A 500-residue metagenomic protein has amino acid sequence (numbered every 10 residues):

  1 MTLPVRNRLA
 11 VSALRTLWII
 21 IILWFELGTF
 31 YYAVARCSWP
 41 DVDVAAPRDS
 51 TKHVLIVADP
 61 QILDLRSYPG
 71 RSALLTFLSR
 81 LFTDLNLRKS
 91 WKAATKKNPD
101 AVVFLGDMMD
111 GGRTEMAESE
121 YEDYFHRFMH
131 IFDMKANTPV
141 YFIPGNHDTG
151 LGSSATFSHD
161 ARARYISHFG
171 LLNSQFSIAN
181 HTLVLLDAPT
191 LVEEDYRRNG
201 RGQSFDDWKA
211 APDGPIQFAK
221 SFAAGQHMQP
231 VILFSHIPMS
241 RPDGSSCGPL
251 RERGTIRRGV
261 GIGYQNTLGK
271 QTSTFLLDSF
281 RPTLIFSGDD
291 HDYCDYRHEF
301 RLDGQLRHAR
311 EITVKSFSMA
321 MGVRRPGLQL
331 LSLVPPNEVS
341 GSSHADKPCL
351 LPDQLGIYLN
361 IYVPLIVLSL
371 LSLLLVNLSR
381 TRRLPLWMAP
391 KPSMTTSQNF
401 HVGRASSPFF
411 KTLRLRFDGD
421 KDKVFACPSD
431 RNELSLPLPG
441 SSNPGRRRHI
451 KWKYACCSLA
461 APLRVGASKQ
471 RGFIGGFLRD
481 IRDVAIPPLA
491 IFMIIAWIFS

Functional and structural regions predicted by a protein language model:
M1-S119, G476, A485-I491: N-terminal active-site segment of His-dependent metallophosphoesterases
M1-W39, D346-S500: Non-catalytic terminal accessory segments
W24-V34, L172, F176, R258-Y264 (+5 more regions): Binuclear metal-dependent phosphoesterase catalytic core
S38-A45, R113-Q226, R258-V260, F300-S316 (+2 more regions): Extended active-site neighborhood of metal-dependent phosphoesterases/phosphodiesterases
S50-K52, N98-A101, A136-V140, H181 (+2 more regions): Loop/turn elements at helix/coil->beta-strand transitions in domains of secreted/extracellular proteins
T51-S67, N180-Y196, V231-R241, L284 (+2 more regions): Active-site-proximal beta-strand elements of phosphoester/diester hydrolases
D59, G106-D107, G145-N146, H236 (+1 more regions): Active-site glycine-centered loops adjacent to acidic/histidine catalytic or metal-binding residues that shape
T182-L185, Y196-E299: His/acidic metal-ligating clusters that form di-metal
